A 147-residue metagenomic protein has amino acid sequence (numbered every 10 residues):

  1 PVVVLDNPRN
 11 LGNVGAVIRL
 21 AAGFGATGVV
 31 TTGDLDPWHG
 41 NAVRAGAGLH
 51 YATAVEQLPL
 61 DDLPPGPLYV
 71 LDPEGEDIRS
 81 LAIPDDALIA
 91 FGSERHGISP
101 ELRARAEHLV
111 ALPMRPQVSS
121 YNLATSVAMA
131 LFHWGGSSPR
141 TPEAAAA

Functional and structural regions predicted by a protein language model:
P1-G75, G135-G136, A147: RNA substrate-binding interface of SAM-dependent RNA methyltransferases
V4, V110, A130: Conserved Rossmann-like nucleotide-binding pocket used by diverse enzymes that bind dinucleotide cofactors
A16-V17, A42-R44, A82-I83, E101-A104 (+1 more regions): Short amphipathic alpha-helical segments
V70-P116: Active-site/ligand-binding-proximal alpha/beta "capping" segment
V118-Y121: Short, acidic/small-residue loops that bind anionic groups at enzyme active sites
M129, H133-S137: Active-site catalytic microenvironments for nucleophilic, acid-base chemistry
R140-A146: Charged phosphate-binding loop/patch that engages nucleotide di/tri-phosphates or the phosphate backbone of nucleic
